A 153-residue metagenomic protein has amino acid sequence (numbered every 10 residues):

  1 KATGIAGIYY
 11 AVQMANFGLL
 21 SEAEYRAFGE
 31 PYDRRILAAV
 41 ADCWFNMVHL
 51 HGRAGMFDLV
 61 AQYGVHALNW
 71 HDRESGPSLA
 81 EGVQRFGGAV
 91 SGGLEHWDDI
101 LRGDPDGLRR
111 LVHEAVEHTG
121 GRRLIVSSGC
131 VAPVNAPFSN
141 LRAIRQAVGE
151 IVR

Functional and structural regions predicted by a protein language model:
K1-R153: Active-site loop segments of alpha/beta catalytic cores
